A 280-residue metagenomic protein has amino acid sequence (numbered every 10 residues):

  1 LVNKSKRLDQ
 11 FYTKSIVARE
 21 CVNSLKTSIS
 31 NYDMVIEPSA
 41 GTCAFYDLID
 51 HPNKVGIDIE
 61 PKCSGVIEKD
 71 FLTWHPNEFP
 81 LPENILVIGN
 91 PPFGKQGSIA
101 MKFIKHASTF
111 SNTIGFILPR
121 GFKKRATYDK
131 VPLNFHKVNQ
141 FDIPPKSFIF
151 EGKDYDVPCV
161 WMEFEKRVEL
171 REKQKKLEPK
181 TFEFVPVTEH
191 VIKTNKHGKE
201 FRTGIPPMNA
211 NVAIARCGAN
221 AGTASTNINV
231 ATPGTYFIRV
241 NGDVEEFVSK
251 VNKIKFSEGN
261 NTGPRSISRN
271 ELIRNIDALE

Functional and structural regions predicted by a protein language model:
L1-E280: Class I S-adenosyl-L-methionine-dependent methyltransferase catalytic core
